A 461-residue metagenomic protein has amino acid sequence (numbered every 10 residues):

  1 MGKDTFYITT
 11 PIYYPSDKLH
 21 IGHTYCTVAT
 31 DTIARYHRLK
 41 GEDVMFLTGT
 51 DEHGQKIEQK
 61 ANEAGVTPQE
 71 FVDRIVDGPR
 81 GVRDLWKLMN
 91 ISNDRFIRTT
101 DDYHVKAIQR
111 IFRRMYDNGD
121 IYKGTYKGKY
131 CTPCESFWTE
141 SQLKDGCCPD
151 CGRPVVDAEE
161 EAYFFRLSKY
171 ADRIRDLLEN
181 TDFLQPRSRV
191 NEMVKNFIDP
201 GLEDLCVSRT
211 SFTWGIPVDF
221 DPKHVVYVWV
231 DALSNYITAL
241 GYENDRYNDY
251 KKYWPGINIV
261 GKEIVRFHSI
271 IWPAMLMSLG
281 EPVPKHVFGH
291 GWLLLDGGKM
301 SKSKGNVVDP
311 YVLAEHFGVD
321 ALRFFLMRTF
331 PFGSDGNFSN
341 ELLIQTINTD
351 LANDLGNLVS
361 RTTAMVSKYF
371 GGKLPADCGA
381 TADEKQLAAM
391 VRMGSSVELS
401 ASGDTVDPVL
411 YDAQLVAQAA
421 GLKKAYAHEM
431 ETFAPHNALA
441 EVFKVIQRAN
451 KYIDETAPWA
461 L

Functional and structural regions predicted by a protein language model:
M1-T48, Y103-A107, C151, D157-K368 (+1 more regions): Structured secondary-structure scaffolds
G2-I121, E135, M275: N-terminal Rossmann-like or analogous alpha/beta NTP/dinucleotide-binding catalytic cores that position adenine
H53, N306, G336, Q418-K423: N-terminal alpha-helical segment
Q69-V76, L387-V391, P458-L461: Short, intrinsically disordered, charge-balanced linker/junction segments flanking boundaries in proteins
M89-F96, Y116-K129, S141-Q142, V156-A158 (+3 more regions): Short secondary-structure capping/junction motifs at helix and strand boundaries
N118-A171, R175: Cys/His-rich short segments
K123, L342-C378, G394, A401 (+2 more regions): Helix-rich, typically C-terminal accessory recognition domains appended to large enzymatic cores
T381-A382, A388-A389, A401, T405: Ala/Thr-enriched low-complexity intrinsically disordered regions
